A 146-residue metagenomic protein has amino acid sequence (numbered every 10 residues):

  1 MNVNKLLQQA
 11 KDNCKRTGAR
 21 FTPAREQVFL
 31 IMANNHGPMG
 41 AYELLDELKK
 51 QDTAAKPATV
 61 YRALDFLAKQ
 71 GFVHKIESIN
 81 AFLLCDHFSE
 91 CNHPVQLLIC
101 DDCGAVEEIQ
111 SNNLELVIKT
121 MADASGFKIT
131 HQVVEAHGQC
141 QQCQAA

Functional and structural regions predicted by a protein language model:
N4-G18: Short, Lys/Arg-enriched N-terminal segment that forms or immediately precedes the first helix of a structured domain
F21, N34-G40: Short capping segments at the starts of secondary-structure elements
E26-I31: Pre-recognition alpha-helix immediately N-terminal to the DNA-recognition helix within helix-turn-helix or winged-helix
E43-K49, V60: A short acidic, leucine-rich amphipathic alpha-helix
V60-Q70: Basic amphipathic alpha-helical segments that dock to polyanions
K69-A146: Non-DNA-binding regulatory cores of transcription-related proteins, predominantly C-terminal effector-binding
